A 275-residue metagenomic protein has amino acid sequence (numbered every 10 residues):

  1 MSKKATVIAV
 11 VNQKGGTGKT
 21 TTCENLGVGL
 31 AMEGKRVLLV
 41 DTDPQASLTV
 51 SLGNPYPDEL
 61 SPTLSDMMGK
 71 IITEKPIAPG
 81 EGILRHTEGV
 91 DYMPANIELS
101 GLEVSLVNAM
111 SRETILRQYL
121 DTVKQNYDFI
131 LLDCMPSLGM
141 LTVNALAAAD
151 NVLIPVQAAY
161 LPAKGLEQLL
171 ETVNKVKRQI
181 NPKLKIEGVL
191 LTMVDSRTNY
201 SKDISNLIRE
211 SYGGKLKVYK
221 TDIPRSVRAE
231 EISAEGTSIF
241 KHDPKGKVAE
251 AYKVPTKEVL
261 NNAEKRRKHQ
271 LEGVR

Functional and structural regions predicted by a protein language model:
M1-R275: P-loop NTP-binding core
